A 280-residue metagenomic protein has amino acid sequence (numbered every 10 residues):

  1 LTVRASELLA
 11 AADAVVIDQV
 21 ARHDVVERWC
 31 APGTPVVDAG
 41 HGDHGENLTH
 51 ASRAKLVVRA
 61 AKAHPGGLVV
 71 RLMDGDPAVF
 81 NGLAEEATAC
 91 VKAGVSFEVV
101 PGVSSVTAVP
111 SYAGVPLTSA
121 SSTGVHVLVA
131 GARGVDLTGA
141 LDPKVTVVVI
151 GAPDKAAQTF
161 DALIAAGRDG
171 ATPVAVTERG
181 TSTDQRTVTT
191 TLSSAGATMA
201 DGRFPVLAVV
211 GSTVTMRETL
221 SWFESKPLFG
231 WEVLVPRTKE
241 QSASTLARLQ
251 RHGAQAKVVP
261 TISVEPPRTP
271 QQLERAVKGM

Functional and structural regions predicted by a protein language model:
L1-V100, D201, P266-R268, E274-M280: Class I S-adenosyl-L-methionine
V3-L8, W29-T34, E85-C90, V115 (+4 more regions): Short, solvent-exposed amphipathic alpha-helical segments in soluble enzyme and RNA/protein-processing domains
I17-Q19, D38, V70-D74, F97-G102 (+6 more regions): General beta-strand structural signal in soluble alpha/beta enzymes
H23-D24, H44-G45, S104-A108, V125-V127 (+3 more regions): Short gly/pro/ser/thr-enriched loop/turn and capping motifs at secondary-structure boundaries
G33-H41, S96-E98, L117-G124, G167-V176 (+1 more regions): Short hydrophobic/aromatic-enriched beta-strand-loop microsegments
A51, K55-L56, K62-V69, G82 (+3 more regions): A contiguous loop/helix-start segment that scaffolds small-molecule binding in enzyme catalytic cores
D74-K144, V188-T189: Class I SAM-dependent methyltransferase SAM-binding "motif I" and its flanking Rossmann-like core
K226-M280: Surface-exposed, charge/polar-rich loops and edge strands
